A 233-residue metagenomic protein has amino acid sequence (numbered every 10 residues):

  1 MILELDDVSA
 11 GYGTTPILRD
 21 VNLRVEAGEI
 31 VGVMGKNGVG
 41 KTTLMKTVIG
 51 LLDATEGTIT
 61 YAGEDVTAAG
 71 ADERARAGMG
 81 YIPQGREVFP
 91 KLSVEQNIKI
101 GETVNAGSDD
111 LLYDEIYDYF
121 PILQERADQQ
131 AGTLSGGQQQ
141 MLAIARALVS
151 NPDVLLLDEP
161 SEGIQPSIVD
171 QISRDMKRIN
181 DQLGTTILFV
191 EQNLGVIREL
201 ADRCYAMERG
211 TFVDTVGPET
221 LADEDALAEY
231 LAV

Functional and structural regions predicted by a protein language model:
G13, V94-L111, Y119-P121, D214-V216 (+1 more regions): ABC-type ATPase nucleotide-binding domains, specifically the catalytic core motifs of the NBD
V31-K36: The feature captures the beta-strand-to-loop junction immediately N-terminal to the Walker
I49: Helix-to-loop junction immediately C-terminal to a conserved catalytic motif
G57-D65, A77, L111: Conserved ABC transporter NBD signature motif
A147-L148: ABC ATPase C-loop
N151: Conserved catalytic motifs of ABC-family nucleotide-binding domains
D170-G184: Helical segment within the ABC ATPase nucleotide-binding domain
